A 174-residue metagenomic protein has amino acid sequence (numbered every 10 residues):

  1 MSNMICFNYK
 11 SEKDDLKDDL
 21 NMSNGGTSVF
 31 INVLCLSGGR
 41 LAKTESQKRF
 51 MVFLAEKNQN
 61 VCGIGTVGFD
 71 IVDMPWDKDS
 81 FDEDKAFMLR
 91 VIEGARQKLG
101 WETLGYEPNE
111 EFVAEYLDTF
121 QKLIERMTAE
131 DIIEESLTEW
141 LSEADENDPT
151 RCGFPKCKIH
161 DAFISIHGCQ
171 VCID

Functional and structural regions predicted by a protein language model:
M1-E45: Charged, amphipathic alpha-helical stretches
S2, S11-K13, L34, L54-K57 (+2 more regions): Generic alpha-helical secondary structure signal
L36-D148: Extended alpha-helical interaction scaffolds used for oligomerization/partner binding
T150, A162-S165: Residue-level signal for mature regions of secreted extracellular proteins and peptides
F154, I166-C169: Residues immediately within or flanking Cys/His clusters that coordinate Zn2+ in small zinc-binding modules
H160, C172: Short Cys/His-rich metal-coordination motifs, predominantly Zn2+-binding knuckles/fingers
